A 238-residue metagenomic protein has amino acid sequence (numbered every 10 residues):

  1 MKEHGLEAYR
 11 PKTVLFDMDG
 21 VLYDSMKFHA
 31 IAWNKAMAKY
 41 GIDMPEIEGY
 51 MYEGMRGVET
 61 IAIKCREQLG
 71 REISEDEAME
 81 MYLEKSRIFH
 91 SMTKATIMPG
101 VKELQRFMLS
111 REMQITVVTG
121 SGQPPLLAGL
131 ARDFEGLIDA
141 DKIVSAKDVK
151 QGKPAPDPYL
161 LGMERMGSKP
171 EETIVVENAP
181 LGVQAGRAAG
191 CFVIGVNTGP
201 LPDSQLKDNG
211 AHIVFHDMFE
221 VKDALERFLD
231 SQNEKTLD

Functional and structural regions predicted by a protein language model:
M1-K12, D76, K102, R106 (+1 more regions): Asp-based, Mg2+/Mn2+-dependent phosphohydrolase catalytic module
K2-M18, L22-R111: N-terminal helical cap/lid subdomain that shapes the substrate entry/recognition surface in HAD-like hydrolases
V21, T119-S121: Conserved phosphate-coupling serine/threonine residues in phosphotransfer and NTP-handling enzymes
